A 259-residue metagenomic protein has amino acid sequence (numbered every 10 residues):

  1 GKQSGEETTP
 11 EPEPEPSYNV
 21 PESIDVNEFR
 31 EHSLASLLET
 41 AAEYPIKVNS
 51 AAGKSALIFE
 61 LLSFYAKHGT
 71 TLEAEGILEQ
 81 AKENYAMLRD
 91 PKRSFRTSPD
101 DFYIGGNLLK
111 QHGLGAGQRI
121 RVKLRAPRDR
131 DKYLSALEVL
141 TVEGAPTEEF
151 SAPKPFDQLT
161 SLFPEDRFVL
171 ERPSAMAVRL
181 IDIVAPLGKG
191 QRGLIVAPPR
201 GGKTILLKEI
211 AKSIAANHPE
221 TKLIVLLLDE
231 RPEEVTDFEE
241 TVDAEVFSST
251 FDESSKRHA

Functional and structural regions predicted by a protein language model:
G1-G69: Basic helix-extension-helix modules of the SAP/HeH family
E39-F150: N-terminal "pre-motor" subdomain/linker immediately upstream of P-loop NTPase catalytic cores
S63, K212, A216: Short, well-ordered alpha-helices that flank and scaffold nucleotide-derived cofactor binding pockets
L114-R119, R125-I195: P-loop NTP-binding catalytic core
V196-P198, L226: Structural motif
G202: Conserved glycine(s) of the Walker
L206, I210: Hydrophobic positions on the alpha1 helix immediately C-terminal to the Walker A/P-loop
A215-A259: Switch/coupling sub-region of P-loop NTPases
